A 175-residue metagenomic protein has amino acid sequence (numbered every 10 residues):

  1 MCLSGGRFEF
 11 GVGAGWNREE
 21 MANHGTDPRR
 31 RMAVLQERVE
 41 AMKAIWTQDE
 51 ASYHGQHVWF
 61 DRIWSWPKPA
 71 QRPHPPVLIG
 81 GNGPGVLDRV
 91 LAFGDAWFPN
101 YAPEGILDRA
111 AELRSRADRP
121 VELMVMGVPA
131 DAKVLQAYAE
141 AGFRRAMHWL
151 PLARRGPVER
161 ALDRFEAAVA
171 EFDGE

Functional and structural regions predicted by a protein language model:
M1-E175: Active-site-adjacent structural elements that line small-molecule/cofactor binding pockets in enzymes
